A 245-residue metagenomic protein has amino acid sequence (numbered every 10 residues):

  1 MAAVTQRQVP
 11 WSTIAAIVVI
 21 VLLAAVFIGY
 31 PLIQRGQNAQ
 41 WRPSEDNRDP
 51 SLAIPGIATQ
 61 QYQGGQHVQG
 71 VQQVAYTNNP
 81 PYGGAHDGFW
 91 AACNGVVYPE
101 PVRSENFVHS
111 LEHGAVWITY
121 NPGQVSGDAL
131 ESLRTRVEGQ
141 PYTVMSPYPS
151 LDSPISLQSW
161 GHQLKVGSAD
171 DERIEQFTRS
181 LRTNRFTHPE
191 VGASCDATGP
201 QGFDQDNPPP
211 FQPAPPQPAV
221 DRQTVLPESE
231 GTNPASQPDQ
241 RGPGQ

Functional and structural regions predicted by a protein language model:
M1-W11: Terminal targeting segments of Actinobacterial cell-envelope proteins
I14-Y30: Hydrophobic membrane-insertion alpha-helices, especially the h-region of bacterial N-terminal signal peptides
F27-D46: C-terminal region of N-terminal signal peptides and the immediate post-cleavage residues of exported proteins
N38, E138-Q217: Helix-rich interaction surfaces within compact, conserved domain-sized segments that mediate assembly or partner
W41, E45-N106: Surface-exposed, low-hydrophobicity interaction/linker segments
N79-P81, N121-G123, S150, W160-Q163: Solvent-exposed coil/turn segments that connect beta secondary-structure elements in extracytoplasmic/periplasmic
A91, V96-V144: Mid-length scaffold segments of soluble, non-membrane domains
P210-Q245: Extracytoplasmic/luminal low-complexity segments enriched in Pro/Gly and acidic/polar residues that act as flexible
